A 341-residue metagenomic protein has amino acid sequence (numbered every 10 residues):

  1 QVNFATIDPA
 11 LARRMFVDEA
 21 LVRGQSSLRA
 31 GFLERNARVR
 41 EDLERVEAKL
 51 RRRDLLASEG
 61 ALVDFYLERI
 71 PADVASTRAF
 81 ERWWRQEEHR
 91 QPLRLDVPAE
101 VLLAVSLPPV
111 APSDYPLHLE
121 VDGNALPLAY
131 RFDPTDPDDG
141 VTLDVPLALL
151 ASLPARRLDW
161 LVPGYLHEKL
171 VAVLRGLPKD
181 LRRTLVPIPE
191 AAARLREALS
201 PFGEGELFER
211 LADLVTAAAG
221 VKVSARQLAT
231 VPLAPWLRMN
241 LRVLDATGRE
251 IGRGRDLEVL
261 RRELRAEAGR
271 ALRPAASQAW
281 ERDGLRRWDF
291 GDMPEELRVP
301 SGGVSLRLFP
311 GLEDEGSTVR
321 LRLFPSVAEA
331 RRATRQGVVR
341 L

Functional and structural regions predicted by a protein language model:
Q1-L341: A positional "C-terminalness" feature that preferentially activates on distal terminal regions of long, nucleic
